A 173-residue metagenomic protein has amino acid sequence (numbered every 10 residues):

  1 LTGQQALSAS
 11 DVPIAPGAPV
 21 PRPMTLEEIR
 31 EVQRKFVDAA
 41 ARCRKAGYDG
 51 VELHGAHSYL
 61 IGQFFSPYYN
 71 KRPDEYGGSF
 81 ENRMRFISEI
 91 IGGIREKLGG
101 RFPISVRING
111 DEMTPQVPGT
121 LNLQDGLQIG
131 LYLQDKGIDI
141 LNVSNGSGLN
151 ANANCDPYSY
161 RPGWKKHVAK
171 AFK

Functional and structural regions predicted by a protein language model:
L1-K173: Flavin-dependent oxidoreductase catalytic cores
